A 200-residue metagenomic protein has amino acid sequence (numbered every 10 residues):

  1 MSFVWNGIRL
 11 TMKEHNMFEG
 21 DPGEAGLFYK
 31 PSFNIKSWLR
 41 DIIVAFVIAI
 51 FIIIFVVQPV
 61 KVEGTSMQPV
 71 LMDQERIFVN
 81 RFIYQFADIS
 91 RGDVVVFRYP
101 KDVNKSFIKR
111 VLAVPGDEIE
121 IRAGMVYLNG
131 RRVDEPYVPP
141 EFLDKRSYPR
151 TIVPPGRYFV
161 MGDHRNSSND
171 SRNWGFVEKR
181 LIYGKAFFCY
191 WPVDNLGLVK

Functional and structural regions predicted by a protein language model:
S2-L39, F51, F55-K61, S66-K200: Soluble "head" domains of membrane/secretory-pathway proteins
L39, I43-V47: Sec-dependent signal peptide hydrophobic core
